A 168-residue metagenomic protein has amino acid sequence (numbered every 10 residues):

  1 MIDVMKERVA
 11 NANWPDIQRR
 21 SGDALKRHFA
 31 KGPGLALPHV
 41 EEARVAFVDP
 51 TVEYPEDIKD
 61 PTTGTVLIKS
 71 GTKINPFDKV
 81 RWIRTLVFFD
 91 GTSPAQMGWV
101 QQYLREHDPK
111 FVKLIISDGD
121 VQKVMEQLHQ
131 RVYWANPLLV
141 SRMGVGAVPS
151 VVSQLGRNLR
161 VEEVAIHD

Functional and structural regions predicted by a protein language model:
M1-L86, T92-L128, N158-D168: Non-globular targeting/processing and membrane-anchoring segments
V121-K123, L139-R142: A short acidic, often aromatic-flanked loop/helix-cap motif at beta-alpha or helix-coil junctions that lines enzyme
R131-A135: Short acidic-hydrophobic, aromatic-tinged amphipathic segments that line or gate anion-handling sites
P137, M143-V152: Structural micro-motif
V152-N158: A short beta-strand-loop micro-motif that forms or neighbors metal/cofactor- and ligand-binding patches at active-site
